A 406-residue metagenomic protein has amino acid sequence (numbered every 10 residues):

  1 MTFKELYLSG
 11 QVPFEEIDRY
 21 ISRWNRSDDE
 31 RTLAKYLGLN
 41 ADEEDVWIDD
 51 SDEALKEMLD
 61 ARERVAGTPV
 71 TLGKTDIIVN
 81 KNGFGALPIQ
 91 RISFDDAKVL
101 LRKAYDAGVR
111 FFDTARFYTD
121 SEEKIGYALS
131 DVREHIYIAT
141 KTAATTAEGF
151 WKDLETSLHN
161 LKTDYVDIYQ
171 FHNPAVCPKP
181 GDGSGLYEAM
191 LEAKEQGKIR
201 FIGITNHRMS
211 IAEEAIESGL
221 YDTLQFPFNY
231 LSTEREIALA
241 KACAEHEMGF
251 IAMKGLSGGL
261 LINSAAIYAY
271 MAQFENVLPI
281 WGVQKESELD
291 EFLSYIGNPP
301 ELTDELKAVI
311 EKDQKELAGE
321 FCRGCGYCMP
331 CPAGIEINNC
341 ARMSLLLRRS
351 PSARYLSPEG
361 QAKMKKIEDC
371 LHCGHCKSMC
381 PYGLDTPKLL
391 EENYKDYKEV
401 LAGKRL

Functional and structural regions predicted by a protein language model:
E5-R62: Amphipathic alpha-helical packing elements
V65-I136: N-terminal binding-site loop/beta-alpha segment at the start of enzyme catalytic domains that lines or forms
L72, V109-R110, A238-A252, L256-L406: Structured C-terminal cap/extension of enzyme domains
N80-F84, F112-D113, I136-T140, Y169-F171 (+4 more regions): Hydrophobic faces of well-ordered beta-strands that scaffold small-molecule active sites in alpha/beta enzyme cores
P88-Q90, F117-D120, A144, N206-S210 (+1 more regions): Short glycine-enriched loops at secondary-structure junctions
D95, R102, T145-I251, L256: Glycine/proline-rich, positively charged, aromatic-decorated active-site loop/lid region on the catalytic face
E123-T140, A189-E192, Q196, E247: Alpha-helix-loop-beta-strand connector modules within alpha/beta enzyme cores
H135-I138, Y221-N229, P300-L306: Short hydrophobic/aromatic-enriched beta-strand-loop microsegments
